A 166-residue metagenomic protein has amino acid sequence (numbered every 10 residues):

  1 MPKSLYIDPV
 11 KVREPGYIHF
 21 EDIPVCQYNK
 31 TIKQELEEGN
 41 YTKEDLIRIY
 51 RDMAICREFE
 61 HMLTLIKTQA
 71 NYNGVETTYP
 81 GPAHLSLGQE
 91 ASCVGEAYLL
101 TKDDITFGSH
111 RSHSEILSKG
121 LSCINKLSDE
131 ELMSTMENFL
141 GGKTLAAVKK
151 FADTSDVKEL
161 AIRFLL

Functional and structural regions predicted by a protein language model:
M1-Y41: Charged, compositionally biased N-terminal leader segments and the immediate start of the first structured element
D8, D22, D45, D52 (+3 more regions): Acidic-enriched, low-complexity/disordered segments with a strong bias for Aspartate over Glutamate
C26-K30, E58-Q69: Short alpha-helical hairpin
L36-E44, Y50, A83: Generic amphipathic alpha-helical segments used as scaffolds and interaction surfaces in large, multi-domain proteins
K43-T64: Conserved oxyanion/phosphate-binding beta-strand-loop segments in alpha/beta enzyme cores
L65, Q69, G74-L166: Cofactor-binding active-site loop characterized by glycine-rich and histidine/acidic residues
